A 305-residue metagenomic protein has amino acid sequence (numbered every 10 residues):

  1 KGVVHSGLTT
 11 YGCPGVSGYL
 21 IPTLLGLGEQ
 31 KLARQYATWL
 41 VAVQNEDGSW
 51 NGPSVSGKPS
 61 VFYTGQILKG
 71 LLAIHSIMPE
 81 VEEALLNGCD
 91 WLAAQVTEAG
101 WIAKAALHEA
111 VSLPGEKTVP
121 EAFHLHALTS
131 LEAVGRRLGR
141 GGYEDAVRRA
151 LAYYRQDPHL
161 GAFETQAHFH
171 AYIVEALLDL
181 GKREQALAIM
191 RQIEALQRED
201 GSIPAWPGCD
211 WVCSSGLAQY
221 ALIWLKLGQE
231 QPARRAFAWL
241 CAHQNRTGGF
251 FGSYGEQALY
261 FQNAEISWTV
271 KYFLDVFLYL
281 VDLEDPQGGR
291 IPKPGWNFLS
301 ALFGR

Functional and structural regions predicted by a protein language model:
K1-R305: Glycan-recognition and catalytic cores of secretory/periplasmic carbohydrate-active enzymes
